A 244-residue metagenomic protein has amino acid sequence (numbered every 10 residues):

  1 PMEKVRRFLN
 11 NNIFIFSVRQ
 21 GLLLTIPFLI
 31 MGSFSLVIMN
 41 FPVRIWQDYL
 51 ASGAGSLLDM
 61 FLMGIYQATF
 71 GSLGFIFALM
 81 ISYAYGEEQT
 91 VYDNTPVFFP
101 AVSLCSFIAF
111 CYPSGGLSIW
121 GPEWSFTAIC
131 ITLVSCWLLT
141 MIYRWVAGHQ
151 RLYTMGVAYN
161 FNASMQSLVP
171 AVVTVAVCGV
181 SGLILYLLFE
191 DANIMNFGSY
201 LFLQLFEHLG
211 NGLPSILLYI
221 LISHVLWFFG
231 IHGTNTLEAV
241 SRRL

Functional and structural regions predicted by a protein language model:
P1-L29, S35-V37, G53-A54, L58-F228: Signature of multi-pass transmembrane helix bundles
N40: Acidic/histidine-rich, metal-coordinating catalytic segments
V43-G55, E238-L244: Membrane-interface interhelical connector segments
Y219-L244: Acidic, glycine-rich loop-and-beta core segments that form the ion-binding/anion-interacting portion of active sites
